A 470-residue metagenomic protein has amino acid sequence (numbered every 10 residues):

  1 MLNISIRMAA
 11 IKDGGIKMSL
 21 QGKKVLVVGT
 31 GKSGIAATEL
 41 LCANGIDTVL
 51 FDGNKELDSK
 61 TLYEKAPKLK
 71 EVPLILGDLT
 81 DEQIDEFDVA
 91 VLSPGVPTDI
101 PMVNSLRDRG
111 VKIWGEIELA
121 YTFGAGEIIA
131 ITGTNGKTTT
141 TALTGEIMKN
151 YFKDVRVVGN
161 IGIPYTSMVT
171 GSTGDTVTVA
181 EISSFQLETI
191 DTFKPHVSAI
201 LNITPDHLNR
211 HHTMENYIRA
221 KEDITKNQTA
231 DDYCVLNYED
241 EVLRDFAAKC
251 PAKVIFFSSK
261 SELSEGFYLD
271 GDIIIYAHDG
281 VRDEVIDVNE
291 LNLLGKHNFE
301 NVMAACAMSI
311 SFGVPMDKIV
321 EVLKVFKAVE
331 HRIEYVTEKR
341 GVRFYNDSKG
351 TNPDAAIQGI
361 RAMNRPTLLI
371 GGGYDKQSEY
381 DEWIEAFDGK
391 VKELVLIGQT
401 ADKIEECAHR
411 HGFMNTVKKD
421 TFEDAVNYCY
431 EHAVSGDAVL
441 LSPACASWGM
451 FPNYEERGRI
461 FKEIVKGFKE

Functional and structural regions predicted by a protein language model:
L2-G115, L119, L294: N-terminal leader/targeting and accessory segments in enzymes
K12, I16, K24, E39-A43 (+6 more regions): Phosphate-binding loop of NTP-binding sites
I16-K24, G34-N44, D154, V288-V391: Nucleotide phosphate-binding/pyrophosphate-handling subdomain across enzymes that bind or process nucleotide phosphates
G31, N54, I161, E239-D240 (+2 more regions): Residues in the short beta-alpha loop(s) of Rossmann-like NAD(P)-binding domains
D47-N54, C234-Y238, I370-G371, K390-Q399: Short internal beta-strands
D52, G77-D78, W114-E118, P251-L269 (+3 more regions): Beta-strand->loop->alpha-helix junctions that form or flank phosphate-binding loops in nucleotide-handling enzymes
L62-K68, D381-D437: C-terminal helical cap/extension that packs against the catalytic core of soluble nucleotide-cofactor enzymes
